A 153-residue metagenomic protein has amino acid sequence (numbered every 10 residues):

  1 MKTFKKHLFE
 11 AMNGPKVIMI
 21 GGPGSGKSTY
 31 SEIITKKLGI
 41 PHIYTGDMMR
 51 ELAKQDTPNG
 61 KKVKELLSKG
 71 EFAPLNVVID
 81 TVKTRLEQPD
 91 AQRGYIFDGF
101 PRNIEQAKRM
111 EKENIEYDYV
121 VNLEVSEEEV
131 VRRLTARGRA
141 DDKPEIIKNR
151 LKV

Functional and structural regions predicted by a protein language model:
M1-V153: Glycine-rich phosphate-binding loop of ATP-dependent small-molecule kinases
